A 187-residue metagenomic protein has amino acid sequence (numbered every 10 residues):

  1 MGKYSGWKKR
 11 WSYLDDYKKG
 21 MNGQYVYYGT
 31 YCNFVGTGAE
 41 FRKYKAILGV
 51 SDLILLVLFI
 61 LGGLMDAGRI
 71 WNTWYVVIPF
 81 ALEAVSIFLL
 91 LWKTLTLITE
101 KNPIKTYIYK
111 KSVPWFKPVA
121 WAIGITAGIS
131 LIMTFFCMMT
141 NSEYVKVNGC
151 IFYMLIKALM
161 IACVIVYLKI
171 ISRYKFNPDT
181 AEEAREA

Functional and structural regions predicted by a protein language model:
M1-E40: N-terminal, intrinsically disordered, low-complexity segments that immediately precede the first transmembrane helix
I47-M65, W121-F135: Canonical alpha-helical transmembrane segments of integral membrane proteins
G63-W74, T140-V147: Helix-coil boundary and interhelical linker segments in multi-pass alpha-helical membrane proteins
I70-S86, F152-L159: Alpha-helical transmembrane segments
L82-I104, Y167-Y174: Membrane-water interface of transmembrane alpha-helices
K101-V119: Short membrane-interface loop/juxtamembrane segments of multi-pass integral membrane proteins
I125-F152: Alpha-helical transmembrane segments and their membrane-interface junctions in multi-pass membrane proteins
V164-E186: Cytosolic juxtamembrane helix at the C-terminal end of the final transmembrane segment
